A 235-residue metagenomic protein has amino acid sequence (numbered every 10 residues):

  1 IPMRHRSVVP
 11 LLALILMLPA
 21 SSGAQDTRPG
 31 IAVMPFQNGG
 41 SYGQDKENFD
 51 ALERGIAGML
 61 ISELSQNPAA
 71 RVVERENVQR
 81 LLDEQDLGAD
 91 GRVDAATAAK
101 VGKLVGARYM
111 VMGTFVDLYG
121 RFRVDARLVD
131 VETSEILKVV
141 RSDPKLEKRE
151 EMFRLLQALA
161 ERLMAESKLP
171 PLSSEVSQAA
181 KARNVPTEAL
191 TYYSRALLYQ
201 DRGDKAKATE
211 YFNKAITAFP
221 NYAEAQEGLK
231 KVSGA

Functional and structural regions predicted by a protein language model:
D26-A95, M110-D117, V139, Q178-K181: Short beta-strand->alpha-helix linker/helix-N-cap micro-motif that forms a surface specificity/interaction loop
Q79-P186: Catalytic-center loop of serine/cysteine hydrolases
K181-Q200: Alpha-helical tetratricopeptide repeat
